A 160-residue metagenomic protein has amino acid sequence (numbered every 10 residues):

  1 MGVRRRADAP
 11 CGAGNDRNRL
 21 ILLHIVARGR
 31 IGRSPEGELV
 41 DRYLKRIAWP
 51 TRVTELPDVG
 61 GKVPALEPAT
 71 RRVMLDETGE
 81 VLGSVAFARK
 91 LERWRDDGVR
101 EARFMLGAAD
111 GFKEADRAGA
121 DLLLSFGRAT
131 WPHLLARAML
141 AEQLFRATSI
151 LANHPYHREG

Functional and structural regions predicted by a protein language model:
R17-L44: N-terminal beta1-alpha1 ligand-phosphate binding loop
E36-E38, S84-A88, R117, R137: Conserved strand-to-helix beginnings and helix N-cap segments that scaffold or border functional pockets
R46-R103, G111: S-adenosyl-L-methionine/SAH cofactor-binding core of RNA-modifying enzymes
G107: Rossmann-fold NAD(P)-binding glycine/threonine-rich loop
D116-G160: Structured adenosyl-cofactor binding patch, chiefly the S-adenosyl-L-methionine
